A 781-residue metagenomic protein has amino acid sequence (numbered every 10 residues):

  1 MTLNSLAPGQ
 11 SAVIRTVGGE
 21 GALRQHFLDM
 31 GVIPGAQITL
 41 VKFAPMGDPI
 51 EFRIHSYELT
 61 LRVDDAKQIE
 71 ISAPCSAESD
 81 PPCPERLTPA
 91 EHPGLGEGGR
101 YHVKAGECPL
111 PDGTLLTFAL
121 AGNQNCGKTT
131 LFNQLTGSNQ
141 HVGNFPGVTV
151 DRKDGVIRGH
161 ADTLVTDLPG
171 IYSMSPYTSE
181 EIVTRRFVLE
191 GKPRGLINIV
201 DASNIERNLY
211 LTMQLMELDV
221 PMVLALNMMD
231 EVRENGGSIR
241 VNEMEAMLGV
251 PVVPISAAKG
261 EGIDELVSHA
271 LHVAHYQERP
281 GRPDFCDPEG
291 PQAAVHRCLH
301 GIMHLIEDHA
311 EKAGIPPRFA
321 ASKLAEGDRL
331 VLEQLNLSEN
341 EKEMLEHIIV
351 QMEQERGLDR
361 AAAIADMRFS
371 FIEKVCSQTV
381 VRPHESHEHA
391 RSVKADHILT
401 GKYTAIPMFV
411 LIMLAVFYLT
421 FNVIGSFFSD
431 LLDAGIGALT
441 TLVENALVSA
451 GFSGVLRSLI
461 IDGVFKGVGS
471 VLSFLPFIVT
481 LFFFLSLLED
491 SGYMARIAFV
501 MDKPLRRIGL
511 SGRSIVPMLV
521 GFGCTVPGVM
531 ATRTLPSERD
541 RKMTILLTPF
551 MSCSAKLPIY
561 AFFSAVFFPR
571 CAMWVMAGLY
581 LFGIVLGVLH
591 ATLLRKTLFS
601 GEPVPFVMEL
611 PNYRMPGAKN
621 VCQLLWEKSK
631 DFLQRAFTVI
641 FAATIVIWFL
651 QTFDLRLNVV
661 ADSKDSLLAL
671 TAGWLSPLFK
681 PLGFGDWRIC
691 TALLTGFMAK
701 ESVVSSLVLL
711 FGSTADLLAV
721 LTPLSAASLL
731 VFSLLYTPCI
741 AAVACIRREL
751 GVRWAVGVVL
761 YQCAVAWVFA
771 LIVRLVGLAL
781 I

Functional and structural regions predicted by a protein language model:
H92-S173: Conserved G1/Walker A P-loop phosphate-binding module
H160, R185-V252, I559: Conserved C-terminal guanine-recognition region of P-loop GTPase G domains, centered on the G4
V223, R233-H384: Alpha-helical transmembrane helix bundles of large polytopic membrane transport and channel proteins
E355, A362-A363, R382, V423-V464 (+3 more regions): Extended, low-charge hydrophobic alpha-helical regions
L399-F499: Core alpha-helical transmembrane segments of integral membrane proteins
M408-L419, L481-S486, S564-V566, L579-L593 (+3 more regions): Hydrophobic core segments of alpha-helical transmembrane domains in multi-pass membrane transport and ion-translocation
A434, A438-L442, A495-T525, S600-L624 (+1 more regions): Juxtamembrane inter-helical linkers in multi-pass membrane proteins
F550, S554-A577, A741-G751, I772-I781: Transmembrane helix-loop junctions at the membrane interface of multipass transporters and ion channels
